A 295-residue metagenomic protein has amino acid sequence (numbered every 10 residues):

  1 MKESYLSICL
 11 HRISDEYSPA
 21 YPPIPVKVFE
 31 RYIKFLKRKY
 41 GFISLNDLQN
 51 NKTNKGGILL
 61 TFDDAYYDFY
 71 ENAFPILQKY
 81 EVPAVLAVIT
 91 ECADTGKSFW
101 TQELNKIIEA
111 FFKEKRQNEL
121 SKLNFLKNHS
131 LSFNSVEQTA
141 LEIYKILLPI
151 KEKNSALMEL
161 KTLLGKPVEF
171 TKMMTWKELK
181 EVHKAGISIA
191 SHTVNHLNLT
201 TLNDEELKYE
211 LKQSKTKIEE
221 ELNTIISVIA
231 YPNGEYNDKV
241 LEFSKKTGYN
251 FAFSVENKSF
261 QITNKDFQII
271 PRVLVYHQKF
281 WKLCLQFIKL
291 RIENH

Functional and structural regions predicted by a protein language model:
M1-F62, Y67-Y70, F99-I108, K184 (+1 more regions): C-terminal active-site subregion of NodB/CE4 polysaccharide deacetylases
E3-L6, R12-Y17, Y80, A84 (+2 more regions): Catalytic domains that recognize anionic headgroups
H11, H192, H196: Histidine-centered divalent metal-coordination motifs
K37, I76-E81, M174-S191, E220 (+1 more regions): Acidic (Asp/Glu)-rich catalytic clusters
N72-T90: A short alpha/beta connector and helix-capping loop motif
E91-D94, H196-L197: Solvent-exposed loop/turn segments at secondary-structure junctions within structured extracellular/periplasmic domains
G96-A185: Extended, charge-rich helix/loop segments that form flexible, surface "patches" used to engage negatively charged
